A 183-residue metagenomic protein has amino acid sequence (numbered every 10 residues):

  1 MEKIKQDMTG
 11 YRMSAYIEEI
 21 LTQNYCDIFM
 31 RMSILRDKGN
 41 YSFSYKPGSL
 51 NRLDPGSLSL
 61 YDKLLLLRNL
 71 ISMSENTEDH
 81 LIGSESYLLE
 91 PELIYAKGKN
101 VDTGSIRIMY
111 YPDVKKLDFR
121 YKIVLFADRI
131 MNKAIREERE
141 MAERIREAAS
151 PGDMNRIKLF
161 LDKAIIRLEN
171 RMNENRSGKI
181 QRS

Functional and structural regions predicted by a protein language model:
M1, M8, M13, M30-M32 (+6 more regions): Detector for methionine-enriched segments
M1-L67: Conserved structural core of kinase catalytic domains
E2, E18-E19, E75-E78, E85 (+5 more regions): Glutamate identity and glutamate-enriched acidic tracts
I20-Y25, L70-L81, A127-A134: Hydrophobic, Leu/Ile/Phe/Ala-enriched alpha-helical segments that form helix-helix packing faces
D62, L66-N69, S74-D118, E138: Catalytic-loop of the protein kinase fold
K97-R182: C-lobe/activation-segment region of protein kinase-like
